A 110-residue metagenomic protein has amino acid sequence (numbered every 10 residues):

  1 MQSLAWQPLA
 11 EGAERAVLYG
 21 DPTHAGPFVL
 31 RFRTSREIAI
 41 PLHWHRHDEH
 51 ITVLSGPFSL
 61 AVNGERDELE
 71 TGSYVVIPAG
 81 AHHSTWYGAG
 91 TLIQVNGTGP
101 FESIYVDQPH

Functional and structural regions predicted by a protein language model:
M1-G26, Q108-H110: A short, N-terminal "cap"/entry segment at the start of jelly-roll beta-barrel domains of the cupin/DSBH fold
Q7, W86-H110: Double-stranded beta-helix
A13, A25-P27, R46-D48, G88: Extracytoplasmic
V17, V29-R31, H50, R66 (+1 more regions): Conserved hydrophobic/aromatic beta-strand scaffold that supports enzyme active sites
D21, R33-S35, V53, P78 (+2 more regions): A short, compositionally biased micro-patch
A25-H45, P78-G80: Conserved short histidine dyad/triad with adjacent acidic residue
S35-I38, H45-N63: Glycine- and acidic-residue-biased ligand/ion/polar-headgroup-sensing regions
E37, F58, N63-H82: Short acidic-glycine-tyrosine-enriched beta hairpin
